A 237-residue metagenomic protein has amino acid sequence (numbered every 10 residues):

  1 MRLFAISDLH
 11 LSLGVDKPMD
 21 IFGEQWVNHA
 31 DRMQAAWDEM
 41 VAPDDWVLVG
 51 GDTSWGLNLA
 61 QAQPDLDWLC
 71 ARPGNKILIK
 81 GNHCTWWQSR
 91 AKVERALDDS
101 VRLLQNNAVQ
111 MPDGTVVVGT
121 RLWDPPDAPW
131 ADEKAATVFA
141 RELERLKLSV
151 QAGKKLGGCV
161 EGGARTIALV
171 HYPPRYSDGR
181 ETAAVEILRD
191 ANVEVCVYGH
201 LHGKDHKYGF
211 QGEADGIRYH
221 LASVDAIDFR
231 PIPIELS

Functional and structural regions predicted by a protein language model:
M1-F4: Extreme N-terminal starter segment of soluble prokaryotic enzymes
I6-L11, L169-R175, E194-D205: Histidine-centered catalytic micro-motifs
D8, G119-L122, A222-V224, L236: Active-site donor-binding loop signature of nucleotide-sugar glycosyltransferases
L9-D16, C84-R180: Conserved catalytic scaffold of divalent metal-dependent phosphoesterases
V15-P112, R180-V193, Y198, G216-I217 (+1 more regions): Core catalytic region of metal-dependent phosphoesterases/phosphodiesterases, especially metallo-beta-lactamase-like
G56, P125, D205: Short glycine-rich, flexible loops that bind phosphorylated cofactors or substrates
S100-L104, L201-S237: Binuclear metal-ion centers of metallo-dependent hydrolases, dominated by the metallo-beta-lactamase
K154, V197, E235-S237: Short, hydrophobic alpha-helical segments
